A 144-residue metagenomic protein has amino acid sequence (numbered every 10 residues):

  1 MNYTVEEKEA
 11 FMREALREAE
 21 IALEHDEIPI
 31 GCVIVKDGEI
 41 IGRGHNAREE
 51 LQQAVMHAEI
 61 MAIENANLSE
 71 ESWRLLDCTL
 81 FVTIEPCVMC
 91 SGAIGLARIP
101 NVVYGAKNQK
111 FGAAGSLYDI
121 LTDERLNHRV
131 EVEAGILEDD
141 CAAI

Functional and structural regions predicted by a protein language model:
M1-H25, W73, P86-I144: Zinc-dependent deaminase
V5, R48-E49: A short, polar/acidic, helix/strand-boundary loop motif
A15, A19-A22, C32, G42 (+3 more regions): Small-residue (primarily alanine) positions within well-ordered alpha-helices, especially packing/interaction faces
I28-I30, C78: Short loop/turn microsegments at loop-to-beta-strand junctions
I30-G38: Short beta-strand scaffold segments in enzyme catalytic cores
I41-R48: Short beta->alpha transition motifs characteristic of CBS
R48, V82, A106: Residues that line or immediately flank small-molecule/substrate-binding pockets and catalytic motifs
V55-M56, I60-A97: Helix-adjacent hinge/juxtasegments
